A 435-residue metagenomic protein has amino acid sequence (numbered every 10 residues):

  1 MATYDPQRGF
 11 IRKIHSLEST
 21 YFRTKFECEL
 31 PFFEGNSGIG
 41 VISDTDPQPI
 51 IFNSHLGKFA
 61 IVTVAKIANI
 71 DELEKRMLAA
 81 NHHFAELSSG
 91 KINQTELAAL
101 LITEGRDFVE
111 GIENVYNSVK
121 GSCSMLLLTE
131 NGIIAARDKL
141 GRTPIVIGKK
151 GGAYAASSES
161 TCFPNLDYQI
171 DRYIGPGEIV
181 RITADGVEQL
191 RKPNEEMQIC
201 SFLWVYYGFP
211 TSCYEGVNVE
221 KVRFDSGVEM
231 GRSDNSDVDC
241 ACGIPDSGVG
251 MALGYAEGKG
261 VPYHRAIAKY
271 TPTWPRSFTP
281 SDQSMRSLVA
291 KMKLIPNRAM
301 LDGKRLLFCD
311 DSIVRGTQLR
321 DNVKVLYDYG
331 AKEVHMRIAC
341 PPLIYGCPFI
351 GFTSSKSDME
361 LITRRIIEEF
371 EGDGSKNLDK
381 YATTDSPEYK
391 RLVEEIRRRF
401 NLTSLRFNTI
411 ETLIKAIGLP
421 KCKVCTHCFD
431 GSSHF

Functional and structural regions predicted by a protein language model:
M1-G175, R181-V238, I244: Conserved short alpha-helical segments that host acidic/polar catalytic motifs at enzyme active sites
F10, N69, R142-P144, F163-P164 (+6 more regions): Flexible loop/turn segments at secondary-structure boundaries
S16-L17, S88-E96, Y263-R276, F370-K376 (+1 more regions): A conserved beta-strand->alpha-helix junction
N131-G132, L166-Y173, V323-F435: PRPP-dependent phosphoribosyltransferase catalytic core
S236-S247, M251, H335, L405-N408: Short glycine-rich phosphate-binding loop at a beta-alpha junction
A241, G248-Y255, K259, Y263 (+2 more regions): Extended, hydrophobic alpha-helical segments in both membrane/secreted and soluble proteins
E257-L306, I344-K356: Short, glycine/charge-rich flexible loops or terminal/linker lids adjacent to PRPP-binding catalytic cores
